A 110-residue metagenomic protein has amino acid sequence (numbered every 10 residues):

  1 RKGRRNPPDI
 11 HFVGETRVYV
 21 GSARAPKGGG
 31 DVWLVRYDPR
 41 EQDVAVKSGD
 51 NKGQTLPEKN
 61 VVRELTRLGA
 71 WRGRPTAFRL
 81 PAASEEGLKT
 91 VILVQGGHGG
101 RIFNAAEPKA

Functional and structural regions predicted by a protein language model:
R1-A110: Short, conserved sequence motifs used for protein processing/export or organelle targeting and for catalysis
